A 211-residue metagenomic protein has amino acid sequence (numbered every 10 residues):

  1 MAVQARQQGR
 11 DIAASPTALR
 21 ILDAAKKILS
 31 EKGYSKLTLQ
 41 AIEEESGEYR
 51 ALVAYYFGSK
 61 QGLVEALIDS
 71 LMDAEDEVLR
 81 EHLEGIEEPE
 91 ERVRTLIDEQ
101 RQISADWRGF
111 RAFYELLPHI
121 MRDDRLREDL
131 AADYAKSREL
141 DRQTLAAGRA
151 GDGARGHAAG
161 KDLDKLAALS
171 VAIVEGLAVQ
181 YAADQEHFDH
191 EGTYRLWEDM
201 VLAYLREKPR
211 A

Functional and structural regions predicted by a protein language model:
M1-P16, A154, K208-A211: N-terminal intrinsically disordered/low-complexity leader segments
R20, A24-G62, A66: Helix-turn-helix
S59, R122-D124: Short loop-to-helix capping motifs
A66, R80-F110, G160-S170, Y194: Hydrophobic alpha-helical connector segments
D69-A74: Short, basic, alpha-helical segments at the C-terminal edge of helix-turn-helix-like DNA-binding modules
E75-E77, E81, D106-Y114, D124-G151 (+3 more regions): Amphipathic alpha-helical packing segments from all-alpha helical-bundle domains
I103, E115, H119-R122, A147 (+2 more regions): Amphipathic C-terminal alpha-helical segment
